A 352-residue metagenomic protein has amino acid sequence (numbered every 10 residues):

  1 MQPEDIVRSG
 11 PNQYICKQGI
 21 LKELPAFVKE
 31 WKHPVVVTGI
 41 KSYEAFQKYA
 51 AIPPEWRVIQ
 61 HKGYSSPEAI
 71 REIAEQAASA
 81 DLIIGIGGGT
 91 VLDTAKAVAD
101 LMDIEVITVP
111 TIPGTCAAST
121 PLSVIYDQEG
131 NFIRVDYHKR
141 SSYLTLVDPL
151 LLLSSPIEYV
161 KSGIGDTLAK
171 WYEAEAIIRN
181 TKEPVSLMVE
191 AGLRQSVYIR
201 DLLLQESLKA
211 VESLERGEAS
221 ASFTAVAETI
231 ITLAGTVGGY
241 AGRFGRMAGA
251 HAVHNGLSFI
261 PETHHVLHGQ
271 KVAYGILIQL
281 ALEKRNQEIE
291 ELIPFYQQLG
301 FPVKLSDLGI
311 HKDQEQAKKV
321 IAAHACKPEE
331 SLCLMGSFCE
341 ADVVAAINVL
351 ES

Functional and structural regions predicted by a protein language model:
M1-A80, L305: ATP/NTP phosphate-donor binding region
D5-R8, F27-K29, E75-A78, A99 (+6 more regions): Solvent-exposed alpha-helices and their adjacent loops that cap or buttress functional pockets in soluble metabolic
E44-I107, K209-A221: N-terminal small/polar loop signature for handling phosphorylated ligands or for N-terminal nucleophile
A78, G130, L151-S154, A169-N180 (+9 more regions): Generic secondary-structure signature for well-ordered alpha-helical cores
M102-R194: A glycine/threonine-rich phosphate-anchoring loop and its flanking beta-alpha core in nucleotide/phosphate-binding
V185-F295: Active-site segments that bind and position negatively charged phosphate/pyrophosphate groups
R285-S352: C-terminal charged capping/lid subdomain of soluble metabolic enzymes
